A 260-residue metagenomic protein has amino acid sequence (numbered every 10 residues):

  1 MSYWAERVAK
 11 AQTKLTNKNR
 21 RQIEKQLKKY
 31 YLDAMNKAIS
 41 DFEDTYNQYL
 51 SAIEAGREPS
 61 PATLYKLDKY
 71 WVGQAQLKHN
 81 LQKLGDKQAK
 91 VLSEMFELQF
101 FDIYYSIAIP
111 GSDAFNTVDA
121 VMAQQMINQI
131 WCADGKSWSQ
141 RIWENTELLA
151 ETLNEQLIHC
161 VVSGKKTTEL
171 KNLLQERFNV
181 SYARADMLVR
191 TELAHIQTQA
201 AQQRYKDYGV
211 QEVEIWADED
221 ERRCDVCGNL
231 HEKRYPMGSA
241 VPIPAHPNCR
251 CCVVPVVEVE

Functional and structural regions predicted by a protein language model:
M1-Q175, E260: N-terminal leader/targeting and assembly helices and adjacent pre-domain segments
E176-E260: Acidic, glycine-rich two-metal-ion catalytic cores of nucleic acid-processing enzymes
